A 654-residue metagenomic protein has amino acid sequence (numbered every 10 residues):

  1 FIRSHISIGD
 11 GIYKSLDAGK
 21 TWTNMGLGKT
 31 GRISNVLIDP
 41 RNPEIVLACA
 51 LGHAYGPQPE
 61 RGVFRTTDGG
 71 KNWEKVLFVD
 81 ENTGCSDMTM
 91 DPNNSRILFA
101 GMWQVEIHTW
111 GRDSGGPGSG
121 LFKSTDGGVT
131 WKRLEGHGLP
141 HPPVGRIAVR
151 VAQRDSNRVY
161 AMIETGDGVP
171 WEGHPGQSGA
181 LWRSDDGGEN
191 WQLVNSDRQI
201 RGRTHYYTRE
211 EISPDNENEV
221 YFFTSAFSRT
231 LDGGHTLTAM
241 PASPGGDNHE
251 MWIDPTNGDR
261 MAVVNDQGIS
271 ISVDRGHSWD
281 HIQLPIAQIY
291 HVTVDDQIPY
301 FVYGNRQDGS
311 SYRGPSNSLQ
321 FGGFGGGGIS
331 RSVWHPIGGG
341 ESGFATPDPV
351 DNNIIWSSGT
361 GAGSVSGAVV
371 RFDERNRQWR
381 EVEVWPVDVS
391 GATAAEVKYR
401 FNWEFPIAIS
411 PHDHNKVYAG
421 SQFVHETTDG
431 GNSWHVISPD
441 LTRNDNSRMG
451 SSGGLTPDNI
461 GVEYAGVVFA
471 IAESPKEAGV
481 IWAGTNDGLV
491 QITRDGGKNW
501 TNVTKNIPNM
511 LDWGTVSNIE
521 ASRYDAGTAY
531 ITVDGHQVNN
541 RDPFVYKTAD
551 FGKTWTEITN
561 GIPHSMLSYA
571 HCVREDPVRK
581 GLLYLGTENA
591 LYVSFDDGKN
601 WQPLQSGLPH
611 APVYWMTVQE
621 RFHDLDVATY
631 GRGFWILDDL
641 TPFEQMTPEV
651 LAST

Functional and structural regions predicted by a protein language model:
F1-T654: Beta-propeller blade termini and top-face loops
